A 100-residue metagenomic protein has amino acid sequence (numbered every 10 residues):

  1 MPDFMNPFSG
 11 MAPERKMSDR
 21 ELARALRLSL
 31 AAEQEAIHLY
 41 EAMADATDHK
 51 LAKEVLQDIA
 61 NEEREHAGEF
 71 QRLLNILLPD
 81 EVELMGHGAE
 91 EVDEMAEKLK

Functional and structural regions predicted by a protein language model:
M1-K100: Iron-associated oxidoreductase/ferritin-like identity signal
